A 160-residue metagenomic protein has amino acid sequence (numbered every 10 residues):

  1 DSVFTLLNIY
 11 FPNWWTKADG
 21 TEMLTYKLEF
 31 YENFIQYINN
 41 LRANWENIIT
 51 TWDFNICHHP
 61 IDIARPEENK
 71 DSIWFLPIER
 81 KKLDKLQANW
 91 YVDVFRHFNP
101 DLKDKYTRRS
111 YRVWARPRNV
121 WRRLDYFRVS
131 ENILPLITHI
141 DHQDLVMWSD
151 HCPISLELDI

Functional and structural regions predicted by a protein language model:
D1-I160: Active-site regions of metal-assisted phosphoester/phosphodiester hydrolases, unifying DNase/endonuclease modules
